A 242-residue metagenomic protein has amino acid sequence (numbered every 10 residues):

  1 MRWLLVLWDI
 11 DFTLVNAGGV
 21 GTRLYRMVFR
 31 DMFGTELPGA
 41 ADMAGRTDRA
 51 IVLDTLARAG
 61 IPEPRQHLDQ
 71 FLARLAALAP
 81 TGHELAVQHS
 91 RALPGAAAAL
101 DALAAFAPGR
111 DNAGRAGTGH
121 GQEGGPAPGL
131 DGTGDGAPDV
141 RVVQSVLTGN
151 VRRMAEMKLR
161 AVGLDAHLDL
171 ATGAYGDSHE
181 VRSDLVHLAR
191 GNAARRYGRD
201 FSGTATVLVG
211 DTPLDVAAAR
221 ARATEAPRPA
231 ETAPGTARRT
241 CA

Functional and structural regions predicted by a protein language model:
M1-A44, L53-R58, P62: Active-site neighborhood of HAD-like aspartate-dependent phosphohydrolases
T13, A96-G114, G136-V162, T172-E180: Substrate-recognition element of Asp-dependent hydrolases with the DxDx(T/V) motif
A17, G21, A92, A96 (+1 more regions): Phosphate/oxyanion-binding active-site loops and adjacent basic polyanion-contact surfaces
T22, R26, D48-R49, L53 (+6 more regions): An amphipathic alpha-helix signature
A57-G117, P128-G132: Metal-dependent phosphoesterase signature
H120-Q122: Low-complexity, intrinsically disordered or signal/transmembrane-proximal segments
S145, N150-L208, P213-A221: Substrate-recognition "cap/lid" segment bordering the active-site pocket of phosphatases
L208-A242: Acidic, Mg2+-coordinating phosphoryl-transfer loop and its flanking beta/alpha structural elements, shared across
